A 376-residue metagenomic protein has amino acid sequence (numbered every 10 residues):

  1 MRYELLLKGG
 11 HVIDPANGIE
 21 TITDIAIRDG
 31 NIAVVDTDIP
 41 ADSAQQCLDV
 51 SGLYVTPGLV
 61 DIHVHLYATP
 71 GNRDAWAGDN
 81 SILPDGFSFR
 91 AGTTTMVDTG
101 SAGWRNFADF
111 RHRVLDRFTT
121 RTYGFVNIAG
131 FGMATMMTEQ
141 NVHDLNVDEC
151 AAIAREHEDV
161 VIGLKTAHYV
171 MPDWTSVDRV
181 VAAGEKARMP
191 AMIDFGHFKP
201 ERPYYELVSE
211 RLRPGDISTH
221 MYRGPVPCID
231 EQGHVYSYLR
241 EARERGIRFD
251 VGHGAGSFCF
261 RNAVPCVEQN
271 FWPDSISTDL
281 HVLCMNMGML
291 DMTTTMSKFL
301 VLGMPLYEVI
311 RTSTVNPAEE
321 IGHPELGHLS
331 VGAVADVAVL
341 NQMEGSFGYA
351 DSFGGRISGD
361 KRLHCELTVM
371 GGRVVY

Functional and structural regions predicted by a protein language model:
M1-G58: Histidine-rich, glycine-flanked metal-binding segment
G10, I25, G30, G52 (+10 more regions): Divalent metal-coordination and catalytic microenvironments
G10, V334-Y376: C-terminal cap of metal-dependent C-N hydrolases
V50-D116: Metal-associated gating/positioning segment near the N- to mid-region
A77-F87, V142-A154, E201-V208: Short, acidic/polar
M96-C150, A183, R202: Mid-domain alpha/beta scaffold segments of enzyme catalytic cores
G163-N286: Active-site core of metal-dependent hydrolases
R261-E344: His/Asp/Glu-enriched, well-ordered alpha-helical/loop segment that forms or immediately abuts the divalent-metal
